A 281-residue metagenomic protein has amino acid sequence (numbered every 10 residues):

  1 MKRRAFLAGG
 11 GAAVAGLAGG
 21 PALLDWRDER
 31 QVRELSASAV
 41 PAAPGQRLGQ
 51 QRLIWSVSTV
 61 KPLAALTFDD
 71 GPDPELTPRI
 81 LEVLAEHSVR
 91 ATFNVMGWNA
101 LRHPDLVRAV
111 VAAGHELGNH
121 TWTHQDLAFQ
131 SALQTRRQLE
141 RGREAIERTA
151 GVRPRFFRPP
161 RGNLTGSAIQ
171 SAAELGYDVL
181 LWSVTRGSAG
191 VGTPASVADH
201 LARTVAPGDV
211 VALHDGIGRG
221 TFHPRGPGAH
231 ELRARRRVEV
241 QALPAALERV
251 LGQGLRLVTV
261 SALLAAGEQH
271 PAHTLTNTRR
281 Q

Functional and structural regions predicted by a protein language model:
K2-L66, P72-E86, P244-Q281: N-terminal pre-catalytic segment of deacetylase/amide-hydrolase enzymes
A37-N119, T123-A128, Q134, Q138-A145 (+2 more regions): Active-site beta->alpha N-cap acidic-glycine motif
D69, L84, L117, F157-P160 (+2 more regions): Divalent metal-coordination and catalytic microenvironments
G71, M96-W98, W122, P160-G162 (+3 more regions): Active-site beta-loop-alpha junctions enriched in small/polar residues
R90-T92, E116-G118, F156, D178 (+1 more regions): Structural preference for beta-strand elements that scaffold enzyme active sites
N163, I169-V210, L255-A266: His/Asp/Glu-enriched short active-site or ligand-binding loop at hydrolase and phosphoryl-transfer sites
A206-S261: Catalytic grooves of carbohydrate-active enzymes
